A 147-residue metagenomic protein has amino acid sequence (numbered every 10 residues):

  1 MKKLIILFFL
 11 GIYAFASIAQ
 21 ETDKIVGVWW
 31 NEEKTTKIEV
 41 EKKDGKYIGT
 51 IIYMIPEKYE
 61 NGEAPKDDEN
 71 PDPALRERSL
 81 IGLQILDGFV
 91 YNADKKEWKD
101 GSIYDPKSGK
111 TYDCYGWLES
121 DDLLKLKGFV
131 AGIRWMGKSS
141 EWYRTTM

Functional and structural regions predicted by a protein language model:
M1-E21: Bacterial Sec-dependent N-terminal signal peptides
T22-T36, I51, D100, W142-R144: Tryptophan-anchored aromatic micro-motifs
W29-N31, K99-P106, L126-F129: Short beta-strand segments that buttress and anchor functional surface loops
K34-K37, Q84, G109-C114, W135-S139: Short, surface-exposed coil-to-beta transition loops
K37, K46, D122-L123: Structural motif
E41-K107, T111-Y112: Central antiparallel beta-sheet cores of small beta-barrel/beta-sandwich binding domains
K42-D44, I51-Y53, L118, G128-V130 (+1 more regions): A mature extracytoplasmic/lumenal domain signature
D121, V130-M147: Edge beta-strand at a domain terminus
